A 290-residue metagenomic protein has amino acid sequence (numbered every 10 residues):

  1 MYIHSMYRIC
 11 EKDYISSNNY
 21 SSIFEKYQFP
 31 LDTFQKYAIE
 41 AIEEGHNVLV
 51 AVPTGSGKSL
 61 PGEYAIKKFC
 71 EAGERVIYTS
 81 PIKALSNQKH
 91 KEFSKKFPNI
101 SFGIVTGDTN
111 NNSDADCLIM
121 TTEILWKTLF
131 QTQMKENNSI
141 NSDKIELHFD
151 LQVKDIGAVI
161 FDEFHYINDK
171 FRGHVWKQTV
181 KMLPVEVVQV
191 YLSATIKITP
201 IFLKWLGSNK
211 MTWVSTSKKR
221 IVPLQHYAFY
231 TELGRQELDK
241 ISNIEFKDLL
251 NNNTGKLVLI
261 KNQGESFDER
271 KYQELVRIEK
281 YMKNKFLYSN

Functional and structural regions predicted by a protein language model:
M1, M6, M120, M134 (+5 more regions): Detector for methionine-enriched segments
M1-E40, E44-V48, P223: Helicase-associated low-complexity/disordered flanking segments
M1-H4, F29, S80, M120 (+2 more regions): N-terminal functional modules and adjacent low-complexity/disordered segments of proteins
I3-D13, S22, K26, E63 (+5 more regions): Hydrophobic transmembrane signal anchors and adjacent membrane-proximal interface regions, especially in viral
D32-V222, F229: Conserved P-loop/Walker A NTP-binding site and adjacent catalytic elements of P-loop NTPases
K181, V188, I196, P200-K204 (+1 more regions): Conserved interdomain linker/interface between the two RecA-like ATPase lobes of SF2 helicase motors
